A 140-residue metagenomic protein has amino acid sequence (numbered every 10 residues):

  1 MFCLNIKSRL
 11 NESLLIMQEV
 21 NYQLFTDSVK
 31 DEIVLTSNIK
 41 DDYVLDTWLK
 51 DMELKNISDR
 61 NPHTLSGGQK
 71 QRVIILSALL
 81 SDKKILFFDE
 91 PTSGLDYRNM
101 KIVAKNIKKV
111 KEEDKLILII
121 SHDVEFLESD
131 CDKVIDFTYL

Functional and structural regions predicted by a protein language model:
D42-I57, L79: Conserved ABC ATPase "signature" region
N61-L65, Q69: Conserved ABC ATPase signature
I75-L76: Hydrophobic anchor residue at the start of the ABC signature
L80-K84: A short, proline-enriched helix->beta-strand linker immediately N-terminal to the Walker B motif in ABC-type P-loop
L86-D89: Catalytic Walker B motif of ABC-type/P-loop ATPase nucleotide-binding domains
T92-S93: Short loop immediately C-terminal to the Walker-B catalytic DE motif in ABC-type ATPase nucleotide-binding domains
D96: ABC-family nucleotide-binding domains
S121-H122: H-loop/switch region of ABC-family ATPase nucleotide-binding domains
